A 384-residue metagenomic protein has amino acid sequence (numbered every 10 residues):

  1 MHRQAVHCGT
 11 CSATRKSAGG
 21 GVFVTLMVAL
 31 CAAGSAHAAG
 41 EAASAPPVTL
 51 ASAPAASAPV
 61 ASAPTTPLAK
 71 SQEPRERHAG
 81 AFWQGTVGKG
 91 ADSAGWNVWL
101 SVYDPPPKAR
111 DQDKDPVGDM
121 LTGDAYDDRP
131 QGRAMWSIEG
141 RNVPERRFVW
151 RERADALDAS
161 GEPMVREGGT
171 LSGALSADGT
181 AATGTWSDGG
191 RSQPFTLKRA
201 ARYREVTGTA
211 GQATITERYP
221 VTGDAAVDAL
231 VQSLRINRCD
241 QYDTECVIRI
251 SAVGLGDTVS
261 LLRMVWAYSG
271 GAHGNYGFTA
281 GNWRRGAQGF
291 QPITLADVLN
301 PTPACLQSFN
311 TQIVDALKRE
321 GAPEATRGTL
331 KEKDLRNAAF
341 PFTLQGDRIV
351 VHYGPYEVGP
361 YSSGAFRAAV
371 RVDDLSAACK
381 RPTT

Functional and structural regions predicted by a protein language model:
M1-A18: N-terminal secretory signal peptides that target proteins for export/translocation
H7, C11, V22, P46 (+1 more regions): Low-complexity intrinsically disordered segments
A18-G20, V24, S44-P47, P54-P59: Generic short amphipathic/hydrophobic targeting helices enriched at N-termini, encompassing Sec-type signal peptides
G21-A33: Bacterial N-terminal signal peptides
A36-S44: Boundary at the C-terminal end of the N-terminal hydrophobic targeting segment
A39, L50-A51, P59-T384: Compositionally biased intrinsically disordered regions enriched in Thr/Gly
